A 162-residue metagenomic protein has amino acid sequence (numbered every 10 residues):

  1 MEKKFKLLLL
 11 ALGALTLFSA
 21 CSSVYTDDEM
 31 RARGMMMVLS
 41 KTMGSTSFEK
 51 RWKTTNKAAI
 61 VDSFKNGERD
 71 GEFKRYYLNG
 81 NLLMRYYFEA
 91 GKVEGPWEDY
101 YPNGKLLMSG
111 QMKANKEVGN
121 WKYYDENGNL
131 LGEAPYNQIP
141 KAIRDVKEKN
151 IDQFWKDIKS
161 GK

Functional and structural regions predicted by a protein language model:
M1-L8: Bacterial N-terminal signal peptides that target proteins for export
L9-L17: Bacterial N-terminal signal peptides
S19-K162: Glycine/tyrosine- and acidic-biased, solvent-exposed loop/turn segments at the edges of beta-strands
